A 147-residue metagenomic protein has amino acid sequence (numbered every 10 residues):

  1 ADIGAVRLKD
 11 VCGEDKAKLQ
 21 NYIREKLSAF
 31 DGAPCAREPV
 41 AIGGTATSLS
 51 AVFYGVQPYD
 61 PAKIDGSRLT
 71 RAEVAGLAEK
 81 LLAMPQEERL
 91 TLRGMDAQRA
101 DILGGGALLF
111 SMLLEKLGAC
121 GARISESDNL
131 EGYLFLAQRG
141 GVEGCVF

Functional and structural regions predicted by a protein language model:
A1-F147: Helical "lid/coupling" subdomains associated with nucleotide-phosphate turnover
